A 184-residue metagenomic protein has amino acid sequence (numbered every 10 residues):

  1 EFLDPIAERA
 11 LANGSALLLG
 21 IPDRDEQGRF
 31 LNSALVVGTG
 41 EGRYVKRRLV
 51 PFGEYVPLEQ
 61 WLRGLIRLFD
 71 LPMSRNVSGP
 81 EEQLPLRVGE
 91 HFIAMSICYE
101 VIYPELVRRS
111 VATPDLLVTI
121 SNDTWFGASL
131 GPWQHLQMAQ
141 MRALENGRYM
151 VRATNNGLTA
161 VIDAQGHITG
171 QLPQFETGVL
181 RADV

Functional and structural regions predicted by a protein language model:
E1-V184: Enzyme catalytic cores with a strong preference for nitrogen-chemistry domains
